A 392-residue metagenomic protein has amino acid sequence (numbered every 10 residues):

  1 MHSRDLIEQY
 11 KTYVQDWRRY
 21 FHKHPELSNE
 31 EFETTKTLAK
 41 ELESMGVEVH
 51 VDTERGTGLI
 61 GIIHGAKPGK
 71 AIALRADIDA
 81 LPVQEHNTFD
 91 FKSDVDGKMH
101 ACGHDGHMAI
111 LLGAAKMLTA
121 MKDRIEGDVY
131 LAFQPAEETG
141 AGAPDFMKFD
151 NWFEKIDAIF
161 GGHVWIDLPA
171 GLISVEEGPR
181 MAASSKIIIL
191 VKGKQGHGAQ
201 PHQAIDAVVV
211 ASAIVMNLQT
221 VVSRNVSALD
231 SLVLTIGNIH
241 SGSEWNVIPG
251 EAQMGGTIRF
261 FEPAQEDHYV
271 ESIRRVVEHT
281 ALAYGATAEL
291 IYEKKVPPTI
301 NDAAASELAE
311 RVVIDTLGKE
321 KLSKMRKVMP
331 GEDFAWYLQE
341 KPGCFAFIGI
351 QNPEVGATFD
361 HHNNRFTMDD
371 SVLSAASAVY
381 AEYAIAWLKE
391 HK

Functional and structural regions predicted by a protein language model:
M1-H100, A109-I125: Acidic/His- and Gly-rich active-site-bordering loop/insert found across diverse amide/peptide-bond hydrolases
V14, F32-A39, L111, V208 (+5 more regions): Hydrophobic face of alpha-helices
F21, G61, L74, H104 (+8 more regions): Divalent metal-coordination and catalytic microenvironments
H50, Y130-A132, E289: A structural signal for isolated positions on well-ordered beta-strands in alpha/beta enzyme cores
L59, L81-V83, N87-M99, D105-G106 (+3 more regions): Histidine/acidic-residue-rich, glycine-tolerant segments that coordinate divalent metal ions
I63, V191-G193, I258: Hydrophobic beta-strand positions in extracellular immunoglobulin-like domains
A73-R75, I187, F345-I350: Non-cysteine beta-strand/loop elements that form the S-adenosyl-L-methionine
S212-K392: Metal-dependent amide/peptide-bond hydrolase catalytic core, centered on the "pita-bread" metallohydrolase fold
